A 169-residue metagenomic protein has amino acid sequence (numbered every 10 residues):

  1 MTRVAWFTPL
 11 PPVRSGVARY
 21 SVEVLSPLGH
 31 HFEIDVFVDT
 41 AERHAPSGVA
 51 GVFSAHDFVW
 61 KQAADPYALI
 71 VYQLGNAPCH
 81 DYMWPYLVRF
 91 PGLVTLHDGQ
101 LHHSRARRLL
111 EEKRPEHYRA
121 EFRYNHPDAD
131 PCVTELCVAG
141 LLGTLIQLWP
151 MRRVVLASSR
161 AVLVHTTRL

Functional and structural regions predicted by a protein language model:
M1-H44, Y67, W84, V88-V94 (+2 more regions): N-terminal subdomain of nucleotide-sugar transferases
V13, G48-G51, I70-G75, C137-T144: Short, flexible loop segments at the rims of nucleotide/cofactor-binding pockets, characterized by
S21, H56, C79-H80, Q147-L148 (+1 more regions): Amphipathic coiled-coil/heptad-repeat helices and related helical stalk/stem segments that mediate oligomerization
P46-S47, R105: Short Asp/Glu-rich motifs
G48-K61: Glycine-rich, highly charged phosphate/nucleotide-binding loops
W60, M83, M151-R152, L169: Acidic, amphipathic alpha-helical patches
Y72-H126, T167: An aromatic- and histidine-rich active-site surface loop
R119-A161: Membrane-proximal helix-turn-helix segments that form the acceptor-binding/catalytic region of lipid-linked
